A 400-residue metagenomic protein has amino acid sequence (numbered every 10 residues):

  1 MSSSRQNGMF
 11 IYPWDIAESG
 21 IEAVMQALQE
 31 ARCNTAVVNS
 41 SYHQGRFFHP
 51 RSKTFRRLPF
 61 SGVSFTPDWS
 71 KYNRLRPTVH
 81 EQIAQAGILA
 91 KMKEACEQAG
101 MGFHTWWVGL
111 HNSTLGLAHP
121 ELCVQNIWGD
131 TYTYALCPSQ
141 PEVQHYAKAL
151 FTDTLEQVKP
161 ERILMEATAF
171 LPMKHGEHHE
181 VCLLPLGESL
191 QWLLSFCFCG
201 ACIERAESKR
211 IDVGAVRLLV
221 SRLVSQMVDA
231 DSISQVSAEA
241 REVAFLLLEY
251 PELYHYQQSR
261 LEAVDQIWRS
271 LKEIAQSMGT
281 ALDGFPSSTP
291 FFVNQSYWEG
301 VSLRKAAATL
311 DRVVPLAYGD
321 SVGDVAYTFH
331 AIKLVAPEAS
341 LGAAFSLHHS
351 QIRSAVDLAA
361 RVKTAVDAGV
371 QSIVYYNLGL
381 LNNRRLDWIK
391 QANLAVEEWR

Functional and structural regions predicted by a protein language model:
S4-I11, H104-V158, H175, C182-I203: Active-site-adjacent "subsite" loops/lids of carbohydrate-active enzymes
N7-I16, T66-A86, D130-H145, E252-A263 (+3 more regions): The substrate-binding groove and active-site-proximal loops of carbohydrate-active enzymes, especially glycoside
G8-F10, W14, G102-N112, L164-L171 (+3 more regions): Aromatic-lined carbohydrate-recognition surfaces of secreted/lumenal glycan-active proteins
Q26-C33, M92, A135-F170, K305 (+1 more regions): An active-site-proximal structural segment forming one wall of the substrate-binding cleft that immediately precedes
C33, V38-I83: Aromatic-lined carbohydrate-binding/catalytic grooves of carbohydrate-active enzymes
V38, G45-R46, Q235-P251, W298-D324 (+2 more regions): Aromatic- and acid-rich polysaccharide-binding/catalytic face of secreted or lumenal carbohydrate-active enzymes
D231-L253, D283-T289, I332-A360: Active-site clefts of carbohydrate-active enzymes
T309-V325, F345-R400: Substrate-binding cleft of secreted/luminal carbohydrate-active enzymes
